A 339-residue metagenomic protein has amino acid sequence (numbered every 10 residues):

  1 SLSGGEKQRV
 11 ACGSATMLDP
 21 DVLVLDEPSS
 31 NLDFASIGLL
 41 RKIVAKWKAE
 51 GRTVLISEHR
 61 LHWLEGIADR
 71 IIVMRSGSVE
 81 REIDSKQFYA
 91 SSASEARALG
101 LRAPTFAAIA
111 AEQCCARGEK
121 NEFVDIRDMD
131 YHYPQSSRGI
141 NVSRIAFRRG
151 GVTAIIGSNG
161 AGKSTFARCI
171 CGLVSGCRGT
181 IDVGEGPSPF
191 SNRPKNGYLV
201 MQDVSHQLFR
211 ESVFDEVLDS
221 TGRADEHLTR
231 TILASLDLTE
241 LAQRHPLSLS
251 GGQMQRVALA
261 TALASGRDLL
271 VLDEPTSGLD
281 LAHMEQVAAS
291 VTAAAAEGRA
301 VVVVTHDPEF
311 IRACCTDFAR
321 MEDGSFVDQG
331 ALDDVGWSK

Functional and structural regions predicted by a protein language model:
S1-L2, H245-L249, Q253: Conserved ABC ATPase signature
C12, L259: Hydrophobic anchor residue at the start of the ABC signature
L23-D26, L270-D273: Catalytic Walker B motif of ABC-type/P-loop ATPase nucleotide-binding domains
E58-H59, T305-H306: H-loop/switch region of ABC-family ATPase nucleotide-binding domains
S78-G100, S325-K339: Conserved beta-strand-loop-alpha-helix hinge in the C-terminal portion of ABC ATPase nucleotide-binding domains
C171: Helix-to-loop junction immediately C-terminal to a conserved catalytic motif
E226-L241: Conserved ABC ATPase "signature" region
